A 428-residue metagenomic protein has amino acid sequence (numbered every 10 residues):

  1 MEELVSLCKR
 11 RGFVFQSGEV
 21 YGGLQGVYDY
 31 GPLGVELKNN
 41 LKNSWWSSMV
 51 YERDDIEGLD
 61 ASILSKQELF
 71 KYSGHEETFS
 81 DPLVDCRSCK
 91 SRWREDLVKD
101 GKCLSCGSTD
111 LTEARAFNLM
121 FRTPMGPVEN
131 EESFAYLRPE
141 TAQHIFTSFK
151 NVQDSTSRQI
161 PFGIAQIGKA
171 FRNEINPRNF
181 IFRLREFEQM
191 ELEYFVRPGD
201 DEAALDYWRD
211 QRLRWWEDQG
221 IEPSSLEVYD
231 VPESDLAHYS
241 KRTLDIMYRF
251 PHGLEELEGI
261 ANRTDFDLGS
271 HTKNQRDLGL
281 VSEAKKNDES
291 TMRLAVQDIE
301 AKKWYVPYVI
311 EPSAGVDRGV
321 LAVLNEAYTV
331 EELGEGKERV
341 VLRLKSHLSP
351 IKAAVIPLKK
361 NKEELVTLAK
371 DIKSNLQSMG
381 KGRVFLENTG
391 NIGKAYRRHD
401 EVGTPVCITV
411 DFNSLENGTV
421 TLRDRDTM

Functional and structural regions predicted by a protein language model:
M1-M428: NTP/phosphate- and nucleic-acid-binding module
